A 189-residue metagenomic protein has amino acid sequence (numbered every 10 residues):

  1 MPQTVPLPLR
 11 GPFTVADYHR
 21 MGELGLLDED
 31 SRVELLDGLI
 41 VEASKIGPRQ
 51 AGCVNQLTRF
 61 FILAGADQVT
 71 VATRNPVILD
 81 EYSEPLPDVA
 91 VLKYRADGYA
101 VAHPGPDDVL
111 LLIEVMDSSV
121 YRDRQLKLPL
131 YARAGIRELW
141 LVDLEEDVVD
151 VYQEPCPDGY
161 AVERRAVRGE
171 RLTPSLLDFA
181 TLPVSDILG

Functional and structural regions predicted by a protein language model:
M1-G189: Gly/Pro/Ser/Thr-rich low-complexity, intrinsically disordered segments predominantly at protein N-termini
